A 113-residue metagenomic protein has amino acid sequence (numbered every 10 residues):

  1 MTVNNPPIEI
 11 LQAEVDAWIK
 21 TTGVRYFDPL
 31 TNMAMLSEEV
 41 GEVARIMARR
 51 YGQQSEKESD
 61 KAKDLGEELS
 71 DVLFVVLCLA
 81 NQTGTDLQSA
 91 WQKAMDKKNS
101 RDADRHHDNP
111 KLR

Functional and structural regions predicted by a protein language model:
M1-L69, L73-R113: Flexible "arm" and connector segments at domain edges
